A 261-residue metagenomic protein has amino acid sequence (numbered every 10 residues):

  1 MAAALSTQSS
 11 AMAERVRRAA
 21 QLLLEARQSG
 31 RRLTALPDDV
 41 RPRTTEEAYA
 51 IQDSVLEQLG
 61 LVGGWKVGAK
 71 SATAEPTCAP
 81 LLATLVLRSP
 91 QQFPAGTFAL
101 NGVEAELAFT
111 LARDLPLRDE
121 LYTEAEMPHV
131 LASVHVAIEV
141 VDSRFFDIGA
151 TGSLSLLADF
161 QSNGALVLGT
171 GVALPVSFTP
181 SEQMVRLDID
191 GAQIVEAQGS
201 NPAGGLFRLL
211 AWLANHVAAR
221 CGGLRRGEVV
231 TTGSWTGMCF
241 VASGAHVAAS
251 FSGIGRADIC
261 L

Functional and structural regions predicted by a protein language model:
M1-A4, A218: N-terminal amphipathic/basic-hydrophobic helices that include classical n-h-c signal peptides and signal-anchor
A4-E14: Extreme N-terminal segment that seeds HTH/winged-HTH DNA-binding domains in transcriptional regulators
M12-G204, A242, H246, R256-L261: Catalytic-core "active-site belt" of small-molecule-metabolizing enzymes, emphasizing His/Asp/Glu-rich regions
L209-V241: A conserved acidic, glycine/proline-rich C-terminal tail/linker
H216, H246-V247: Juxtamembrane/interface motifs at transmembrane-helix termini
